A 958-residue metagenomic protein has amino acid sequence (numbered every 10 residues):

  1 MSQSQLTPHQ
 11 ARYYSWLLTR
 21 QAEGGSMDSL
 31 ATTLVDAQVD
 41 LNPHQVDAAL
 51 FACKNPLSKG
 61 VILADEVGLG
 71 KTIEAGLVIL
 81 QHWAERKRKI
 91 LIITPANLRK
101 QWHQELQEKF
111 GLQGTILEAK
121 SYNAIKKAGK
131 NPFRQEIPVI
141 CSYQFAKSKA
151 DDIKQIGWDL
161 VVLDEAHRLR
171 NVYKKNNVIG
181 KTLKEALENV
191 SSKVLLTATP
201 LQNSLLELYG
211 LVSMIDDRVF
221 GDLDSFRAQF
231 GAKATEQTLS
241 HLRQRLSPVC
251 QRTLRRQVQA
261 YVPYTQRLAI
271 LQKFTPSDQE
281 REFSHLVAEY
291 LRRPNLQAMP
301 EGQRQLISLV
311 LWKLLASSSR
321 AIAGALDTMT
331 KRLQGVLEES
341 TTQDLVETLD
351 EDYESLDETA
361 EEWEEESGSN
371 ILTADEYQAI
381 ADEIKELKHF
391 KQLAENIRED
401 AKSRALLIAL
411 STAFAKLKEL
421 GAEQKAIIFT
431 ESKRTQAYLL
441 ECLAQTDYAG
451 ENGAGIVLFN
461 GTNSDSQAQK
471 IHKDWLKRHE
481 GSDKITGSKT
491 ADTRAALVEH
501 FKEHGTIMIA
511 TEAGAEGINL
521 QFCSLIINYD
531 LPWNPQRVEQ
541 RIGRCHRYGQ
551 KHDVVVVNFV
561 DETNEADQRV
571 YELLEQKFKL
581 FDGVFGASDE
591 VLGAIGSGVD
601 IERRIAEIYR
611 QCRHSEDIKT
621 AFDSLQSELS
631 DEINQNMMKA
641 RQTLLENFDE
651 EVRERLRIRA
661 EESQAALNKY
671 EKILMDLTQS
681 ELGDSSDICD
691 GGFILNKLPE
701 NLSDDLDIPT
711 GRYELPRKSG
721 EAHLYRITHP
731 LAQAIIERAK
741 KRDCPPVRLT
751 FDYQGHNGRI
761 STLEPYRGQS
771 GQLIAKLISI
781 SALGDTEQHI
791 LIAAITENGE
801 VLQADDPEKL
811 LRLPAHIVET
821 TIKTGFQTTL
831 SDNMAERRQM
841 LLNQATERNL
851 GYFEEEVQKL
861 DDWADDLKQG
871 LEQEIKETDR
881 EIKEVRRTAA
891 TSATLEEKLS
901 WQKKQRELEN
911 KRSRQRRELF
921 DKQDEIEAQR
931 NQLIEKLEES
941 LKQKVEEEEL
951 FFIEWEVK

Functional and structural regions predicted by a protein language model:
M1-L50, K71-I73, W83-I179, E185 (+2 more regions): SF2 helicase/translocase NTPase motor core, specifically the RecA-like lobe 1 inter-motif segment between Walker
S58-V78: Walker A/P-loop
R134-Q135, V139-W158, K174-S191, L195 (+4 more regions): Inter-lobe coupling linker of SF2 helicases/translocases
G157-W158, E207-G210, N519-D530, V555-N558: A short beta-strand element within the Helicase C-terminal
Y264-P276, A323-G505, N647, R653-D707 (+2 more regions): Conserved Helicase C-terminal RecA-like lobe
Q334, E338, S367, N634 (+5 more regions): P-loop NTPase motor cores of the ASCE clade
E512-K551: Conserved RecA-like helicase motor core of SF1/SF2 enzymes
C545-E575: Conserved segment of the helicase C-terminal RecA-like domain
